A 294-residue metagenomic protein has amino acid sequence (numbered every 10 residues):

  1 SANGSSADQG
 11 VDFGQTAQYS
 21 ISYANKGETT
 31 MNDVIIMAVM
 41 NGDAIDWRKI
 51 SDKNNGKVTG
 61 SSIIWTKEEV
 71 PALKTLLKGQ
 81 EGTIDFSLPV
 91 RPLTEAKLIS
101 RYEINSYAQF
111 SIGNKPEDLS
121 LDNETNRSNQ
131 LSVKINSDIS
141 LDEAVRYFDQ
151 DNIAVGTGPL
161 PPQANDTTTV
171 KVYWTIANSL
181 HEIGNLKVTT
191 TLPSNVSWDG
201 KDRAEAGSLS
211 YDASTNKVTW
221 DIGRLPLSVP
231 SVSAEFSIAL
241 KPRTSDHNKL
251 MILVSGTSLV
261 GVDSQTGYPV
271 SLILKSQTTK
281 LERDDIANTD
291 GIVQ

Functional and structural regions predicted by a protein language model:
S1, T94-T157, S197-S208, H247 (+1 more regions): Extracellular/luminal low-complexity Ser/Thr/Pro-rich, glycosylation-prone repeat/linker regions
A2-D8, I50-K53, T157, R203: Surface-exposed, proline-enriched loop/turn segments that connect beta strands in immunoglobulin-like
D8, N41, R91-L93, A177 (+2 more regions): Residue-level recognition of the GNAT/N-acetyltransferase active site
Q9-N32, M37, D151-T189: Short beta-strand elements of extracellular/lumenal beta-sandwich folds
Q15-A17, N32-V34, K78-I84, S100-S106 (+7 more regions): Residues at beta-strand starts and edge strands
Q15-Q18, S22-A38, G42-K134: Long, contiguous interaction/targeting segments characteristic of exported/extracellular or secretory-pathway proteins
N32-T75, E143-Q150, N185-V229, L274-K275 (+1 more regions): A surface/secretory-pathway sequence property marking extracellular, secreted, or lumenal proteins enriched
E68-E103, Q109-E117, Y173-T175, D221-Q265: Low-complexity, intrinsically disordered segments enriched in Ser/Thr together with acidic residues
